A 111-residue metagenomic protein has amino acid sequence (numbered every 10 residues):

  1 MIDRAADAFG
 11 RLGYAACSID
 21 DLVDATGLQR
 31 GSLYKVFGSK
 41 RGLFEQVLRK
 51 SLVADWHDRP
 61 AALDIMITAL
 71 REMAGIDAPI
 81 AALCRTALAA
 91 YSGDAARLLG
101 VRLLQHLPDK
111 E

Functional and structural regions predicted by a protein language model:
R4-G42, Q46: Helix-turn-helix
A8-F9, L98, R102: Basic amphipathic alpha-helical segments that dock to polyanions
R11, A25, E45-L63: Amphipathic alpha-helical linker/stalk segments
S18, S51, M66-A69: Hydrophobic alpha-helical segments typical of transmembrane helices and their membrane-interface/capping positions
S32, I65, V101-E111: Extended low-complexity intrinsically disordered regions
K40, V47, S51, A87-Y91: Hydrophobic/aromatic residues within well-ordered alpha-helical segments
A61-S92, R97-L99: Amphipathic alpha-helical segments used for helix-helix packing
